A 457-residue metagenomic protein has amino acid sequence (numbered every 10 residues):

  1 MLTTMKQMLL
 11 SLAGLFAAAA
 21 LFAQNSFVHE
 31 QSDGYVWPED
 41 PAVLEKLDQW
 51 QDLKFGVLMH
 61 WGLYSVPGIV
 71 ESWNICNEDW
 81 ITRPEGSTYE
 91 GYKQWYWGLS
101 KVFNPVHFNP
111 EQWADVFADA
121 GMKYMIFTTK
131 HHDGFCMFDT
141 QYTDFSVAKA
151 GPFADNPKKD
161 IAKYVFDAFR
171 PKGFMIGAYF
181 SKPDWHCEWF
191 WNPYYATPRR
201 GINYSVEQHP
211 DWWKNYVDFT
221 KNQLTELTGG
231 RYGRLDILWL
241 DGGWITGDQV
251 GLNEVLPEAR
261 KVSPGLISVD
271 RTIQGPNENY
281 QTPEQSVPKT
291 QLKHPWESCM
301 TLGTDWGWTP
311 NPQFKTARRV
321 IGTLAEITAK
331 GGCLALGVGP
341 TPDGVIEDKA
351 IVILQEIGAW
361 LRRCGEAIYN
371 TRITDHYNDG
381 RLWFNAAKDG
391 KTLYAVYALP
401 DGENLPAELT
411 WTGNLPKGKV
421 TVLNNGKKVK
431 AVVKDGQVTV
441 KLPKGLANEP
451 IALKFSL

Functional and structural regions predicted by a protein language model:
M1-S26: Bacterial Sec-dependent N-terminal signal peptides
Q24-L457: Mature catalytic domains of secreted/periplasmic carbohydrate-active enzymes
